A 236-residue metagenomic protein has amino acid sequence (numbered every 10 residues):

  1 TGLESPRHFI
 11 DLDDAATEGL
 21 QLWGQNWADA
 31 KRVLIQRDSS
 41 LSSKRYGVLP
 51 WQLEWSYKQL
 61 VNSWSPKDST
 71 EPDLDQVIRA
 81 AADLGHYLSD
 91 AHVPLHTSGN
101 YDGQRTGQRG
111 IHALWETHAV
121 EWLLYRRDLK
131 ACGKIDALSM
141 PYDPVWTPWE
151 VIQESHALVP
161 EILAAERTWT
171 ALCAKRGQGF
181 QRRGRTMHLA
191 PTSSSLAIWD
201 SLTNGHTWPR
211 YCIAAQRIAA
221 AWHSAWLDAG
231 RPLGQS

Functional and structural regions predicted by a protein language model:
T1-R79, D83, T97-C212, Q216-S236: N-terminal, motif-rich segments that launch catalysis or mediate targeting to/interaction with membranes, typified by
S89, L95: Short active-site segment of divalent metal-dependent hydrolases/proteases that encodes the spacing between
